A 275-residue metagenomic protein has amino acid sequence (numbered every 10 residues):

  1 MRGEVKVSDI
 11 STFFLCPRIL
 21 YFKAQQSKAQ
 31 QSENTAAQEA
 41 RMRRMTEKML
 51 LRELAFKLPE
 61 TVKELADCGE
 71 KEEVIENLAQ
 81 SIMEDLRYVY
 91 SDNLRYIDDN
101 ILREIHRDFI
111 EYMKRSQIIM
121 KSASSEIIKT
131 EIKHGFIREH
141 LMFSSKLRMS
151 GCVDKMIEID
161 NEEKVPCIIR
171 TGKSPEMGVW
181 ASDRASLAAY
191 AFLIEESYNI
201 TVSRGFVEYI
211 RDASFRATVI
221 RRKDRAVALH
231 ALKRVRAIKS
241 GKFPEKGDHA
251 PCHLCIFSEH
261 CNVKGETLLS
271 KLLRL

Functional and structural regions predicted by a protein language model:
M1-I159, T267, L275: Metal-dependent nuclease catalytic cores that hydrolyze phosphodiester bonds in DNA/RNA, characterized by
V5, A185, V227-H230: Generic recognition of stable, solvent-exposed alpha-helical segments in well-folded globular domains
K6, F13, G172-P175, S197: Long C-terminal interaction/binding lobes of large macromolecular proteins
C16, R138, G151-E176, A189-F192: Conserved catalytic cores of phosphodiester-cleaving nucleases, focusing on short active-site segments
K23-A24, A189-E196: Residue-level signal for well-ordered alpha-helical scaffold segments within enzymatic catalytic domains
S145, M177-W180, L193-L275: Metal-dependent nuclease catalytic regions and adjoining charged, substrate-binding loops involved in nucleic-acid end
S150-C152, R184, A217-V219: Well-ordered beta-strand positions in beta-sheet-rich domains
W180-S186: Short, conserved glycine- and acidic-residue-centered signature motifs in active-site or ligand-binding loops
